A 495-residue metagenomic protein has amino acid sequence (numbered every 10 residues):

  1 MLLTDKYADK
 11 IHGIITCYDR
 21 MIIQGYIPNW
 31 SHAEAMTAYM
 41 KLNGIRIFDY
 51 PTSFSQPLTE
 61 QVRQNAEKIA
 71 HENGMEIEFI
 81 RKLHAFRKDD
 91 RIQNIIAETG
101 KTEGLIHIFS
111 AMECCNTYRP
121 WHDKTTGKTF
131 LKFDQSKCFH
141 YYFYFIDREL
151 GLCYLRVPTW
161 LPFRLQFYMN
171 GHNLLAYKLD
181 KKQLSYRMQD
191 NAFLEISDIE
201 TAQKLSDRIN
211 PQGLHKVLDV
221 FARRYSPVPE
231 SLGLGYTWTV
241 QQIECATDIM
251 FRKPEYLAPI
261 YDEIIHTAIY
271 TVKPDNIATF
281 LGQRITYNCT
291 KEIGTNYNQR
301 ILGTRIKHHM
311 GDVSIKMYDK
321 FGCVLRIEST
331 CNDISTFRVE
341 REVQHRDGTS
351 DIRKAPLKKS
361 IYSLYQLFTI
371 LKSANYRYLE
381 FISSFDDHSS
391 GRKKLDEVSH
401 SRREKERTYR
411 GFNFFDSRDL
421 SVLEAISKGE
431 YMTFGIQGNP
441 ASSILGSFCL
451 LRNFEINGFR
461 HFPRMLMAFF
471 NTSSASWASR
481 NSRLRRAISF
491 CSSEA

Functional and structural regions predicted by a protein language model:
M1-I249: Long, contiguous, compositionally biased segments that the model treats as domain-scale units
F133-G391: Extended, non-transmembrane interaction/recognition domains
D396-G435: Short alpha-helical segments that sit at the start of domains
M432-L445: Short acidic, hydrophobic short linear motifs in intrinsically disordered regions
R452-F454, R460, R464: Short amphipathic alpha-helical interaction segments
